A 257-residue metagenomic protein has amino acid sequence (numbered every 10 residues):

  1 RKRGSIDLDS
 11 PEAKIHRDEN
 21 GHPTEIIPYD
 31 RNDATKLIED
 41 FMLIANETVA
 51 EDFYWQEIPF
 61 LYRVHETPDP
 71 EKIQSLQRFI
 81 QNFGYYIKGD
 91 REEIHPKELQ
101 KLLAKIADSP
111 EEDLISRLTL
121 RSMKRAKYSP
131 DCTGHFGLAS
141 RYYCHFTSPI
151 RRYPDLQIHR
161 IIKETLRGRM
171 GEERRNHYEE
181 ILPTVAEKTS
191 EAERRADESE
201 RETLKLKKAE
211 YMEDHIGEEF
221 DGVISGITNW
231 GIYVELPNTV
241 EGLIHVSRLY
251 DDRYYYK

Functional and structural regions predicted by a protein language model:
R1-Y256: Electropositive polyanion-binding surfaces
